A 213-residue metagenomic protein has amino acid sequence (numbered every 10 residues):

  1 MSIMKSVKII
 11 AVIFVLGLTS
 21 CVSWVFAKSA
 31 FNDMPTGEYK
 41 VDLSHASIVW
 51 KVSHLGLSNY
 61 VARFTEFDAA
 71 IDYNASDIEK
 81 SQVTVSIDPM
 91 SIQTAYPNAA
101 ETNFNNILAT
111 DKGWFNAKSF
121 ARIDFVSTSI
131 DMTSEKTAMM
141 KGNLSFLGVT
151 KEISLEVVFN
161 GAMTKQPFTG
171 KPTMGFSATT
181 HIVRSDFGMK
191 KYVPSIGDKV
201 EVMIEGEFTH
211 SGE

Functional and structural regions predicted by a protein language model:
M1-S2, G17: A detector of low-complexity, intrinsically disordered, Ser/Thr/Gly/Pro/Ala-rich segments
S2-A11: Bacterial N-terminal signal peptides that target proteins for export
I10-S20: Bacterial N-terminal signal peptides
C21-E213: Low-complexity, acidic/polar, glycine-enriched regions of mature
